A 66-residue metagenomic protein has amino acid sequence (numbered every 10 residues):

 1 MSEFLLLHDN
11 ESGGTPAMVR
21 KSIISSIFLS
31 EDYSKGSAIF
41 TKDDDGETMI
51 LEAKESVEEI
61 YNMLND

Functional and structural regions predicted by a protein language model:
S2-D66: Acidic, Ser/Thr- and proline-rich intrinsically disordered linker/docking segments of eukaryotic scaffolds
